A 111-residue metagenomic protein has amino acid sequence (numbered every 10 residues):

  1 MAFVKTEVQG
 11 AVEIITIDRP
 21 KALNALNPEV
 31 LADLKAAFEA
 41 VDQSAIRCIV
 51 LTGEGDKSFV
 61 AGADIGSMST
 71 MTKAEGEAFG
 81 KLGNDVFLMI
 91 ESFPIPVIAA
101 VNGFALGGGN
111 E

Functional and structural regions predicted by a protein language model:
M1-T52, L88: Conserved CoA-thioester-binding segment of acyl-CoA-metabolizing enzymes
D18, A63, N102: Histidine-centered beta-alpha loop that forms part of the nucleotide-sugar donor binding/catalytic region in diverse
N24-N27, N84, N102, N110: Asparagine-centered polar/low-complexity signal
S44-A45, M71, F93: Structured helix-beta-strand junction loops
G53-M89, A105: Glycine- (often His-adjacent) and acidic-residue-rich active-site loop that binds/positions the CoA thioester
M89-E111: Glycine-rich beta-to-alpha active-site loop
